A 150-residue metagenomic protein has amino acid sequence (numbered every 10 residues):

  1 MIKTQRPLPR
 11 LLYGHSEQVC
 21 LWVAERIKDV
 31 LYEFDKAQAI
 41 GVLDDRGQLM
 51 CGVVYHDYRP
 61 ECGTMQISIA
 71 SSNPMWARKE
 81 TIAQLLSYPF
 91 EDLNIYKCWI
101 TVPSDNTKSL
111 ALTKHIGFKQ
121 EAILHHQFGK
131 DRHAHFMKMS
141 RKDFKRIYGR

Functional and structural regions predicted by a protein language model:
M1-Q18, D143-R150: Conserved N-terminal entry element of GNAT/NAT acetyltransferase domains
Y13-L21, E25-C62, P74: Acetyl-CoA-dependent GNAT
E61-N73, T101: Conserved acetyl-CoA binding element of GNAT-fold acetyltransferases
S72-A83, T107: Conserved glycine-rich acetyl-CoA-binding loop
E91-V102: Conserved GNAT acetyl-CoA-binding A-motif
T101, K119-A134: Conserved catalytic-core motifs of GNAT/GCN5-like acyltransferases
D105-A122: Conserved active-site alpha-helix within GNAT-family acetyltransferase domains
Q127-R150: C-terminal "cap" of GNAT-fold acetyltransferases
